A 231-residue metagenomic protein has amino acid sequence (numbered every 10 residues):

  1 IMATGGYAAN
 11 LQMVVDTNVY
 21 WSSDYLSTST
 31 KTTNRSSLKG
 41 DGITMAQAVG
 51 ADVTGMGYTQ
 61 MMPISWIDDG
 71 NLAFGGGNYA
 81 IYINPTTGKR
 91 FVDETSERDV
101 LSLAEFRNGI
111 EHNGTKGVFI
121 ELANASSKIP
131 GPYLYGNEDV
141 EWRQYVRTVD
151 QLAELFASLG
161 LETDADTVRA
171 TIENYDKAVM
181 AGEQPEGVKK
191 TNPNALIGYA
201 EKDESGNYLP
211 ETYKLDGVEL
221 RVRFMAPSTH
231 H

Functional and structural regions predicted by a protein language model:
M2-I64: Glycine-rich loop(s) and the adjacent beta-strand/alpha-helix scaffold that form part
T4, L11, N71, Y79-A80 (+4 more regions): Generic secondary-structure boundary/loop-capping signal
T4-A8, Q47-G50, A153-F156, G160 (+1 more regions): Structural signal for hydrophobic packing residues in well-ordered secondary-structure cores of soluble enzyme domains
V14-V15, E97, T191, L196: N-terminal low-complexity, intrinsically disordered patches enriched in charged
Y20-T28, L155-A165, E204-P210: Intrinsically disordered, low-complexity coil segments
T33, G70-F74, S96, E219-H231: Short Gly/Pro-enriched turn/cap motifs at secondary-structure boundaries
I43, V49-T163, T167: An anion/pyrophosphate-binding glycine-rich loop and adjacent beta-alpha core in soluble alpha-beta enzymes
T167-H231: A glycine-rich dinucleotide-binding beta-alpha-beta segment and adjacent secondary-structure elements that constitute
